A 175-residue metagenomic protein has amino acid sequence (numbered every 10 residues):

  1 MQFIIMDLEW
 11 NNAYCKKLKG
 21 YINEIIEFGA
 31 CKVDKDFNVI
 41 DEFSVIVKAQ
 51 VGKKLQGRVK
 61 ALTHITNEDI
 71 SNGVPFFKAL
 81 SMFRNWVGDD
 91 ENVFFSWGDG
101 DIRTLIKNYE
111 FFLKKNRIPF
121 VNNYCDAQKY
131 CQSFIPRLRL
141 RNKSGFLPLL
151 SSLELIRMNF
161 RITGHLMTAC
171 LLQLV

Functional and structural regions predicted by a protein language model:
M1-I4: Extreme N-terminal starter segment of soluble prokaryotic enzymes
M6-L8, V45: Preference for bulky hydrophobic residues occupying beta-strand positions in well-ordered beta-sheet regions
L8-L18: Short acidic, Gly/Ser-rich segments with clustered Asp/Glu that frequently serve as metal-coordination loops in enzyme
Y21-F28, K32-T63, N85-V175: Metal-dependent phosphoesterase core characteristic of DEDDh/y 3'-5' exonuclease domains
A61-L80: Metal-dependent phosphoesterase signature
